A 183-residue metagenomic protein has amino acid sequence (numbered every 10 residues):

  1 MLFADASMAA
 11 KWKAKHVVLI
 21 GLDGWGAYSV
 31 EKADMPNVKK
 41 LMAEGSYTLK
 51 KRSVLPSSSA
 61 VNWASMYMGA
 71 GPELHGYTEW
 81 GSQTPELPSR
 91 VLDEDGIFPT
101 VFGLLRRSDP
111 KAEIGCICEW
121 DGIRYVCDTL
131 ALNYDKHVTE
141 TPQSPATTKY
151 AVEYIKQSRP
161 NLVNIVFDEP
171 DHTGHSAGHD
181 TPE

Functional and structural regions predicted by a protein language model:
A4-A10: Boundary at the C-terminal end of the N-terminal hydrophobic targeting segment
A10-A14, G26-R107: Active-site nucleophile/metal-coordination loop of metallo-enzymes that catalyze phosphate/sulfate and related
V17-G21, T48-R52, S65-Y67, L104 (+3 more regions): Structural recognition of the beta-strand scaffold that forms the well-ordered cores of secreted hydrolase catalytic
L19, N37-V38, E183: Metal-dependent active-site segment of extracytoplasmic phospho-/sulfohydrolases and closely related
S29-A33, R52, Y77-T78, I117 (+2 more regions): Short, solvent-exposed loop/turn and secondary-structure capping segments
H75-T78, D93-Q143: Catalytic-site neighborhoods of secreted/periplasmic enzymes that process anionic sulfate/phosphate groups
D121-K136, A151-E183: Active-site His/acidic residue clusters
P142-Y154: A Trp-anchored, charged/polar loop motif used as the substrate-binding/catalytic surface of acyl/ester-handling
